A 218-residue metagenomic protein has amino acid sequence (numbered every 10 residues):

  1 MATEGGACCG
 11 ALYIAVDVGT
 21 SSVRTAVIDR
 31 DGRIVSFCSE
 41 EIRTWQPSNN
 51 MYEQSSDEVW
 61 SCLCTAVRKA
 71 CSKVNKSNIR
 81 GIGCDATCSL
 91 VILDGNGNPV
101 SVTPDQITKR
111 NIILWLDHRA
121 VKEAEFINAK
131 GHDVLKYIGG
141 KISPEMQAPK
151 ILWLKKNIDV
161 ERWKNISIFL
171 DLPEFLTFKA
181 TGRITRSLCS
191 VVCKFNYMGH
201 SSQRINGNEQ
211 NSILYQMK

Functional and structural regions predicted by a protein language model:
M1-V102, N165: N-terminal glycine/serine-rich phosphate-binding loop of ATP-dependent small-molecule kinases, especially carbohydrate
V18-T20, D31, C84, D94 (+1 more regions): Gly/Ser/Thr-rich active-site cleft segment
F37-S39, A124, I184, K218: Active-site-adjacent bridging/hinge elements
D57-W60, C64, L114, H118-V121 (+4 more regions): Electropositive phosphate-/nucleotide-binding environments in soluble metabolic enzymes
C62-K69, K122-F126, W153, F175: Generic beta-strand or strand-like secondary-structure segments
C71-I151: Active-site phosphate-binding/coordination module
